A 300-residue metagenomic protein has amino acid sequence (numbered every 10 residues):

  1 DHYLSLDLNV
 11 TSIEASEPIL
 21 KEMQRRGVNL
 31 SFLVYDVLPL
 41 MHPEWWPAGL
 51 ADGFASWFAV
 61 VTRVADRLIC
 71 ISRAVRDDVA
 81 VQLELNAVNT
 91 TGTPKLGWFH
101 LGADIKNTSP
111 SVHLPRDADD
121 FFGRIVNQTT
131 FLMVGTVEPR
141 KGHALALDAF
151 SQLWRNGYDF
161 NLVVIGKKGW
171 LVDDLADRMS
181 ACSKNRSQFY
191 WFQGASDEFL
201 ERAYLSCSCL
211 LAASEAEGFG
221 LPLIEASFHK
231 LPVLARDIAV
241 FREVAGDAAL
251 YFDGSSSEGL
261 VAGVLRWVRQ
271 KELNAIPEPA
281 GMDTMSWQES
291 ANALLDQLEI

Functional and structural regions predicted by a protein language model:
D1-I300: Carbohydrate transferase catalytic cores enriched for Leloir-type hexosyltransferases
